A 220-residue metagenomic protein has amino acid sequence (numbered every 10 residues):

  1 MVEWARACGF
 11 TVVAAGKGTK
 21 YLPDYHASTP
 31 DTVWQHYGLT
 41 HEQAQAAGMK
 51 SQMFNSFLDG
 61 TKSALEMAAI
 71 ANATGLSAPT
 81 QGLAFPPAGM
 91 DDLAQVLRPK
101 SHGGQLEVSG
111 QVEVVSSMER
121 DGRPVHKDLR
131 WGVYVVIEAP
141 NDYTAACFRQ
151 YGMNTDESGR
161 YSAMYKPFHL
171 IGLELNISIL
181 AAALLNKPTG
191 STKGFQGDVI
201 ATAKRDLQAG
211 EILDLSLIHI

Functional and structural regions predicted by a protein language model:
V2-S117: Core active-site phosphate/anionic-ligand binding loop and the adjoining beta-turn-alpha structural block in enzyme
D91-G194: Anionic-ligand-binding alpha/beta catalytic cores of soluble enzymes and soluble regulatory domains that recognize
G197-A203: Short alpha-helix capping/helix-loop boundary micro-motifs
H219-I220: Conserved small/polar residues in nucleotide/adenosyl-binding loops
